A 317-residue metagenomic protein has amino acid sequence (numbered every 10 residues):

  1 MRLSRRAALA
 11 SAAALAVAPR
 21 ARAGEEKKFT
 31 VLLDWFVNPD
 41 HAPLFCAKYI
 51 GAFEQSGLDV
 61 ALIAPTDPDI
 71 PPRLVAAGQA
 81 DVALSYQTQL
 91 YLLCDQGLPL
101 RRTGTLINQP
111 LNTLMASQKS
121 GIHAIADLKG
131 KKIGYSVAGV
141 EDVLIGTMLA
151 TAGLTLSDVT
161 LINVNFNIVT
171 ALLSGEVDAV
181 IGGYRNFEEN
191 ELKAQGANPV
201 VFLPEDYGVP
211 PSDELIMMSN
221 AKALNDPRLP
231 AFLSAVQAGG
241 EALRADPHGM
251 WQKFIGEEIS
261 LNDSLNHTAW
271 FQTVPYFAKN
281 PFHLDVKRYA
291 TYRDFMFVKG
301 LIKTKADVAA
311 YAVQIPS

Functional and structural regions predicted by a protein language model:
M1-L3: Secretory targeting signals
A7-A23: N-terminal export signals
G24-V164, V169-S174, D178-N186, F202 (+1 more regions): Short, glycine-/small- and polar/acidic-enriched structural segments that line small-molecule recognition paths
D34-W35, Y207, H283-D285: Short Gly/Pro-enriched turn/cap motifs at secondary-structure boundaries
T88, N167-G256: Pocket-lining segment of extracytoplasmic ligand-binding domains
N225-L301: Secondary-structure end/capping motifs
R293-S317: C-terminal solvent-exposed extensions
